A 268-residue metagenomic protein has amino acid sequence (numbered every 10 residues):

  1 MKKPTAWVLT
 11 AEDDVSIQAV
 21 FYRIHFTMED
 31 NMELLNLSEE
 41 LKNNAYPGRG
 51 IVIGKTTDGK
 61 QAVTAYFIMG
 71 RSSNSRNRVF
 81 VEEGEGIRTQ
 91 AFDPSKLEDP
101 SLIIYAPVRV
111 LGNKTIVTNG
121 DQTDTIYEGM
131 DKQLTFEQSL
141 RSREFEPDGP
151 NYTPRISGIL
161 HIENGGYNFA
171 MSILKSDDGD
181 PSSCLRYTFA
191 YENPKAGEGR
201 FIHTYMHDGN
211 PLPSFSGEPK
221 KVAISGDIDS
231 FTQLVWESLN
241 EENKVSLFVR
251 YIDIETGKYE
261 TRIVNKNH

Functional and structural regions predicted by a protein language model:
K2-K3: Polybasic, lysine-rich low-complexity intrinsically disordered segments
F21-Y22, F26: Aromatic (phenylalanine/tyrosine) cluster motif
M28-H268: Conserved short alpha-helical segments that host acidic/polar catalytic motifs at enzyme active sites
